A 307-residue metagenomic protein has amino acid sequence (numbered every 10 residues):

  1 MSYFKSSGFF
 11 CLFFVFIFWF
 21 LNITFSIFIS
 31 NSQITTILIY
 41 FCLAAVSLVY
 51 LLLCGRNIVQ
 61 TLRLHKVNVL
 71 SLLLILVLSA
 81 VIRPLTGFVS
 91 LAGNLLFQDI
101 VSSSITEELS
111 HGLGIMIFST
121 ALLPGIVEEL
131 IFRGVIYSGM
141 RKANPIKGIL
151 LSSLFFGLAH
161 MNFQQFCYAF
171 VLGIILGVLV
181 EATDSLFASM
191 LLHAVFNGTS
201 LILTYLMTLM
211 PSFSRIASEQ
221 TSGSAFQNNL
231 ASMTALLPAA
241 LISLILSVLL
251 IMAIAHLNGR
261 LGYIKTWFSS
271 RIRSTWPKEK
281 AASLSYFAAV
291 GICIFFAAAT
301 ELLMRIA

Functional and structural regions predicted by a protein language model:
S2-F16, I58-G87, A231-L236, T266-I294: Interfacial transmembrane-helix boundary/kink motif in multi-pass membrane proteins
F16-L51, P238-I245, A307: Alpha-helical transmembrane segments in multi-pass membrane proteins
I23, I37-A80, L95-F97, V248-R273: Membrane-helix interface linkers and caps
I34-T35, V59-V127, A299-A307: Juxtamembrane helix-loop-helix connectors linking adjacent transmembrane helices in multi-pass membrane enzymes
A80, S103-V171: Function-critical hydrophobic alpha-helical transmembrane segments in multi-pass membrane proteins
S110-V127, S224-V248: Hydrophobic alpha-helical transmembrane segments
Q165-N228: Functionally important transmembrane alpha-helices
S232-L250, S285-R305: Alpha-helical transmembrane segments of multi-pass integral membrane proteins
